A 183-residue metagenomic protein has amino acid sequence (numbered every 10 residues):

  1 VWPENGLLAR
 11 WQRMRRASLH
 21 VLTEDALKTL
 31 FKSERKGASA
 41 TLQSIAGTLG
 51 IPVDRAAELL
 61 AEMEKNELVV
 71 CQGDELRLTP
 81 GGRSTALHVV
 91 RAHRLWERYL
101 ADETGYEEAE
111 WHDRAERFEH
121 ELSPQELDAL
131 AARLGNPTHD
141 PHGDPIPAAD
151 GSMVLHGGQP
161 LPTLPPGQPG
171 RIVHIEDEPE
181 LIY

Functional and structural regions predicted by a protein language model:
E4-L27, A149, P162-P166: Short alpha-helical segments that sit at the start of domains
T23-F31, A86-L87, E97: Hydrophobic residues on short alpha-helical segments
K36-L49, D74, I172: Short acidic, hydrophobic short linear motifs in intrinsically disordered regions
L49-K65, E180: Short amphipathic alpha-helical interaction segments
E64-D74: A short, conserved structural fragment
D74-H93: Basic, amphipathic "hinge/linker" alpha-helix immediately C-terminal to the N-terminal HTH DNA-binding motif
A101-G157: Anionic-ligand-binding alpha/beta catalytic cores of soluble enzymes and soluble regulatory domains that recognize
G157-Y183: C-terminal accessory/binding modules appended to enzymatic or scaffolding proteins
